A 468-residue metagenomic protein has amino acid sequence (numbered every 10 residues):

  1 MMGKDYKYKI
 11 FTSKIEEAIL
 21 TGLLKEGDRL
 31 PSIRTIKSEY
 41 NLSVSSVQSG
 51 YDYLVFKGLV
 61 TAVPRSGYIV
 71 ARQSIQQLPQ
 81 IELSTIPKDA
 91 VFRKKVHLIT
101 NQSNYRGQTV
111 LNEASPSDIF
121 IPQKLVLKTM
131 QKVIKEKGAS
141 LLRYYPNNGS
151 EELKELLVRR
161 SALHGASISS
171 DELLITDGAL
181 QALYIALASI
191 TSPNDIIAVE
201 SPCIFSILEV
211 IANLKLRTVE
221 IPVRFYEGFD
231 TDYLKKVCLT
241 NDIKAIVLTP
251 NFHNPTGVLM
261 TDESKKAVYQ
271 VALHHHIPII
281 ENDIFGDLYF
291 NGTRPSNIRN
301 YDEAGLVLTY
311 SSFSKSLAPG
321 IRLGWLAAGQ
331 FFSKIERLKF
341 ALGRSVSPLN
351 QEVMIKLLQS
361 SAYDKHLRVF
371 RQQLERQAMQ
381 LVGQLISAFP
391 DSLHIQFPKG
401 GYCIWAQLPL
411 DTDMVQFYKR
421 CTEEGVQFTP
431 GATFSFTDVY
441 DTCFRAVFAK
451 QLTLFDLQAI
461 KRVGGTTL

Functional and structural regions predicted by a protein language model:
M1-Q131, E336, F340-V346, Q396 (+6 more regions): N-terminal basic, amphipathic alpha-helical segments
T61-A62, I168, F428: Short beta-strand "wing" residues that participate in macromolecule-binding interfaces
V126, E303-Q372: Conserved core segment of the aminotransferase class I/II
S140-H275, D287-L288, T293-Y301, L374: Conserved core of the PLP fold type I
V199, E220, I279-E281, M354 (+1 more regions): Hydrophobic residues in well-ordered beta-strands that form the structural core
Q372-V382, H394-Q407: Conserved glycine-rich beta-strand-loop-beta hairpin in the small C-terminal domain of fold type I
A406-F444: Conserved C-terminal alpha-helix-loop-beta "cap" of PLP-dependent enzymes that closes/shapes the active-site mouth
